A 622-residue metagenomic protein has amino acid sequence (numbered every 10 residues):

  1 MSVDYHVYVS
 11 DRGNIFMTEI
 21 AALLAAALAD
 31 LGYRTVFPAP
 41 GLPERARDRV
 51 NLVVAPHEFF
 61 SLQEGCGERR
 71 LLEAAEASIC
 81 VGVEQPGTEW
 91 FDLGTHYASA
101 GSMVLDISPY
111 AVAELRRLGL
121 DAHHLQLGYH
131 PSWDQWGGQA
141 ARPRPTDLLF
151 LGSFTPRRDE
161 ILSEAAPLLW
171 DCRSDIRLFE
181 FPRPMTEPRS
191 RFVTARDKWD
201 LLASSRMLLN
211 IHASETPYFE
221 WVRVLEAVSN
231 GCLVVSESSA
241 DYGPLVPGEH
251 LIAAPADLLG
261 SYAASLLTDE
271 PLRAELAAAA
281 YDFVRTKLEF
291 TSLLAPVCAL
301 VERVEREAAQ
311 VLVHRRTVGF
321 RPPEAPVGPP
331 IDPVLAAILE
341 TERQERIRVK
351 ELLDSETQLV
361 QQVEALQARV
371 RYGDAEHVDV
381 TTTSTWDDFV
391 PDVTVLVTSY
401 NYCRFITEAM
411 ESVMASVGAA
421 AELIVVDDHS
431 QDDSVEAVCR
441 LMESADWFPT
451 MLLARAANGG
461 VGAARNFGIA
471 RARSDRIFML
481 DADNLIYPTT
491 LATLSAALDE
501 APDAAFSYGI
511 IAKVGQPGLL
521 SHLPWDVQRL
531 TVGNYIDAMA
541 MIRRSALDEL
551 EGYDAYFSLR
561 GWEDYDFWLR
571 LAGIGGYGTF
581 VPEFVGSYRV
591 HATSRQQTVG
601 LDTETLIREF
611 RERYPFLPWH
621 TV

Functional and structural regions predicted by a protein language model:
D4-S10, I15-L120, S132-D134: Extended catalytic core of nucleotide-activated donor transferases of GT-like folds
K350-S412: N-proximal low-complexity "stem/linker" segments adjacent to membrane-targeting elements
E411-A420: Short, acidic, metal-binding catalytic loop of nucleotide-sugar glycosyltransferases
D427-A437, A457, D481: A conserved acidic beta->alpha catalytic loop
R455-A472: Glycine-rich, basic loop-to-helix element that forms the pyrophosphate-binding segment of sugar-nucleotide handling
I477: Short aromatic/hydrophobic "clamp" motif used to bind/position activated sugar donors
T489-L520: Conserved donor NDP-sugar-binding/catalytic core segment of glycosyltransferases
V527-L606: Conserved nucleotide-sugar donor-binding catalytic segment
